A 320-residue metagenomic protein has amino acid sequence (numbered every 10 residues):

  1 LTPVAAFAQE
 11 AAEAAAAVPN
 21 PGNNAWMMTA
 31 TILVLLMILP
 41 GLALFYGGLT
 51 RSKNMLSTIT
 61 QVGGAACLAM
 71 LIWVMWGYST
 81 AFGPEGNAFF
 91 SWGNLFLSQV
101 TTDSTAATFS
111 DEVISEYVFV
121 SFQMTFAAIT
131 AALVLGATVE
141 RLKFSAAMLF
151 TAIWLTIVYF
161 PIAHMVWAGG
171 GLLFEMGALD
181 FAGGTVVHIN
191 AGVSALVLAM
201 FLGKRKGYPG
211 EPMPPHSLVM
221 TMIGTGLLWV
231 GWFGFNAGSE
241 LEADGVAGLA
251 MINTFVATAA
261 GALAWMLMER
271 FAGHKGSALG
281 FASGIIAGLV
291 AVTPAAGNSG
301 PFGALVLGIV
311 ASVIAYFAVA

Functional and structural regions predicted by a protein language model:
L1-A320: Hydrophobic alpha-helical transmembrane bundles of multi-pass membrane proteins
